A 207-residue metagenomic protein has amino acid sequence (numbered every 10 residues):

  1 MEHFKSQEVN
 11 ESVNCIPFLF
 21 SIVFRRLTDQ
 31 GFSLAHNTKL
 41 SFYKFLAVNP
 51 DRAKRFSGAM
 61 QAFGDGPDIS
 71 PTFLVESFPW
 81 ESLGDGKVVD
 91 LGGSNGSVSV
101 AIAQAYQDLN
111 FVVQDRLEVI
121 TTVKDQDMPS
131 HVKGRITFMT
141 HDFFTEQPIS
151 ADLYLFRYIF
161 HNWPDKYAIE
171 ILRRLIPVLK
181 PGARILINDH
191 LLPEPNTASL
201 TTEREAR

Functional and structural regions predicted by a protein language model:
E2-T201: Conserved adenosyl
E203-A206: NAD(P)H-dependent oxidoreductase Rossmann-fold/reductase module
